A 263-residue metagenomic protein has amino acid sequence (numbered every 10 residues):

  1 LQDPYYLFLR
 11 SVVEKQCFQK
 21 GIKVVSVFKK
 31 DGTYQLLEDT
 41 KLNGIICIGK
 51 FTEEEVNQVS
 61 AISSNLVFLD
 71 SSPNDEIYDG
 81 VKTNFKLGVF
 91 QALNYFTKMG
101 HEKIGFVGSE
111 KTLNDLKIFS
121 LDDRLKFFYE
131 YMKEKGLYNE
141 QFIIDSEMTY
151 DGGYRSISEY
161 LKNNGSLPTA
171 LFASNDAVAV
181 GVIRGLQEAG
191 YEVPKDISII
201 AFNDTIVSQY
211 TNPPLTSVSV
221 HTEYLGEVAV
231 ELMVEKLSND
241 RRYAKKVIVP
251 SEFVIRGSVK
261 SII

Functional and structural regions predicted by a protein language model:
L1-P4, D39: N-terminal helix-turn-helix/winged-helix DNA-binding helices and compositionally similar short basic alpha-helical
Q2, C47-K50, F85: A signal for specific C-terminal beta-sheet/loop modules enriched in small/flexible residues with GP/PG/PP motifs
D3-P4, E54, D75: Short active-site-adjacent helix-start/loop capping segments
L7-V25, G44, A61-F68, S72-I263: Bacterial carbohydrate/catabolite-sensing allosteric modules
K15-T52: Central regulatory/effector-binding core of bacterial HTH transcription factors
T33, E55-V56, P168: Acidic, amphipathic alpha-helical patches
T52-S63: Active-site-adjacent beta->alpha loops and helix N-cap segments on the catalytic face of soluble alpha/beta enzymes
